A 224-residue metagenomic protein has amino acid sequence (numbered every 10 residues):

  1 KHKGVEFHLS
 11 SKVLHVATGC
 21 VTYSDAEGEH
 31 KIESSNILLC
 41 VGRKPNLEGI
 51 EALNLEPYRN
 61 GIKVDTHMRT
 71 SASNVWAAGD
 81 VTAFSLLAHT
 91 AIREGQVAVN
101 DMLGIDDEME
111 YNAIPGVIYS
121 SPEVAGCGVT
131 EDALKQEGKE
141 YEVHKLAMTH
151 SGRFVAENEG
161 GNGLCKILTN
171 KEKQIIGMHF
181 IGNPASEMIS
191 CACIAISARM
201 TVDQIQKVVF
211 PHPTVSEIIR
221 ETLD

Functional and structural regions predicted by a protein language model:
K1-S11, G126-A133: N-terminal glycine-rich dinucleotide-binding loop that anchors FAD/FMN and/or NAD(P) in oxidoreductases
E6-H8, W76, E142-H144: General small-molecule cofactor/ligand-binding pocket signal
L9-C20: A conserved short coil-to-beta-strand element within the FAD-binding core of flavoproteins
A26-E29: Glycine-centered tight beta-turn/hairpin loop motif at sheet-sheet or coil-to-beta transitions
K31-L103: FAD-site-proximal beta/loop scaffold in flavoenzymes
V81-L87, V117-V124: Short beta-strand and adjoining strand-loop segment in the mid-core of the Rossmann-like NAD(P)-dependent dehydrogenase
H89-N112, E140, A198-R199: Internal hydrophobic alpha-helix adjacent to the cofactor/substrate pocket in enzyme cavities
L103, S120-T130, K135-D224: Flexible, glycine-rich terminal cap/loop adjacent to redox cofactors in electron-transfer oxidoreductases
